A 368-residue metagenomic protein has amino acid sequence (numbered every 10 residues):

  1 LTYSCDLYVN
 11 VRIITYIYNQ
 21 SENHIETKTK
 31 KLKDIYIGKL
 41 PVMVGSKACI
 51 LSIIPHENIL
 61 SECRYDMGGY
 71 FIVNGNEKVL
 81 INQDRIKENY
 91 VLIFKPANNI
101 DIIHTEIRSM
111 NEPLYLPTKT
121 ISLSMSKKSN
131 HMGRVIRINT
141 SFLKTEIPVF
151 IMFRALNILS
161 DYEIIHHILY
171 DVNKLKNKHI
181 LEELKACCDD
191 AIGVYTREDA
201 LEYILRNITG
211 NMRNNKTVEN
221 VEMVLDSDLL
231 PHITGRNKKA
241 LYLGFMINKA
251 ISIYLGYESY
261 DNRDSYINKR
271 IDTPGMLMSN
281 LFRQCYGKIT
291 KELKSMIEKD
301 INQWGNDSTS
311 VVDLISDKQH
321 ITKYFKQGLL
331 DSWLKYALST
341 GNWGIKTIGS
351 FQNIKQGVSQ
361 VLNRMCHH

Functional and structural regions predicted by a protein language model:
L1-H368: N-terminal non-catalytic structural scaffold regions of very large proteins
